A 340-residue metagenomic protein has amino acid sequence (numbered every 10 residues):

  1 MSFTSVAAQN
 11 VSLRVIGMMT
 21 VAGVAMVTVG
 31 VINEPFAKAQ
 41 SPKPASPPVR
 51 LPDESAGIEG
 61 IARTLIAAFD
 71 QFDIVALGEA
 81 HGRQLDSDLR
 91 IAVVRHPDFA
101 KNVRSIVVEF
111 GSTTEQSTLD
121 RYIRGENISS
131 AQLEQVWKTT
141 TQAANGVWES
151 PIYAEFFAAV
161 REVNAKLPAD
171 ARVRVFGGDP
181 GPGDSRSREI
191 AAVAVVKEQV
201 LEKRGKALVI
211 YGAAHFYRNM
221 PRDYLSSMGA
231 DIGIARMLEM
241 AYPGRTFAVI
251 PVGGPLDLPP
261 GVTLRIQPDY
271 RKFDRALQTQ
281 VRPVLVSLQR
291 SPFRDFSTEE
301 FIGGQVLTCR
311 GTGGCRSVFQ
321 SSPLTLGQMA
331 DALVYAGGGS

Functional and structural regions predicted by a protein language model:
M1-V11: N-terminal secretory signal peptides that target proteins for export/translocation
Q9-V24: Sec-dependent N-terminal signal peptides
G17, G30-S340: Compositional signal for N-terminal targeting/processing segments
A22-I32: Hydrophobic alpha-helical membrane-insertion segments, chiefly the h-region of N-terminal signal peptides
